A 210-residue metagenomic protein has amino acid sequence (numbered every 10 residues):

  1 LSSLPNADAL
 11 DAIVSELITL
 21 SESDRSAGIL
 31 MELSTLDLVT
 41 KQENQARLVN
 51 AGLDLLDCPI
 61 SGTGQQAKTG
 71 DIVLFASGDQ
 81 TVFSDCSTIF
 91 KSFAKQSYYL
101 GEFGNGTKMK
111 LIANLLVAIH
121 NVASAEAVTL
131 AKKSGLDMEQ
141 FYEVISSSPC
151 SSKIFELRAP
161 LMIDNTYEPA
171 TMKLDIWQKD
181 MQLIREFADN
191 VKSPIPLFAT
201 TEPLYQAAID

Functional and structural regions predicted by a protein language model:
L1, D54-L56, S97, M138 (+1 more regions): Hydrophobic beta-strand scaffold residues
L1-T40, L53, V73-F75: Rossmann-like NAD(P)-binding element
S2, S34-T35, S61, S148-S152: Short linear Ser/Thr-Pro motifs
P5, G78, A123: A conserved hydrophobic position in a structured secondary element of the catalytic/binding core that shapes
A12-S15, T19-E22, V39-G52, T81-K91 (+7 more regions): Replace "anionic and nucleotidyl ligands
T35-N114: Rossmann-fold dinucleotide-binding core
N105-D210: Helical "substrate-binding/catalytic lid" subdomain of Rossmann-like NAD(P)-dependent dehydrogenases/reductases
